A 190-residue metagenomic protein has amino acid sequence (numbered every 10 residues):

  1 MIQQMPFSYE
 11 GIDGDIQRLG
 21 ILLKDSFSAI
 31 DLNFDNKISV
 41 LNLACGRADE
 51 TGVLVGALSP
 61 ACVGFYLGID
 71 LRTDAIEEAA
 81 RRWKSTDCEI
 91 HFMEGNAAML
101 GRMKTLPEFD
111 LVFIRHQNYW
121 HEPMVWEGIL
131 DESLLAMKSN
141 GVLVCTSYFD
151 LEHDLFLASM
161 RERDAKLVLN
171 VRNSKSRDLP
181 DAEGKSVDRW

Functional and structural regions predicted by a protein language model:
M1-L32: Class I SAM-dependent methyltransferase Rossmann-like catalytic core, especially the SAM/SAH-binding loop
R47-A61: Conserved SAM-binding loop of SAM-dependent methyltransferases across substrates and taxa, primarily the Class I
R72: Conserved SAM/SAH-binding beta-strand->alpha-helix loop
A79-A80: Conserved SAM-binding loop
R102-V112: A short acidic, Gly/Pro-enriched loop at the edge of an enzyme's catalytic core that lines a small-molecule cofactor
D110-M124: A short SAM/SAH-binding and catalytic strip from SAM-dependent methyltransferases
W126-S139: A short glycine-rich, Lys/Arg-flanked "PGG" loop and its adjoining helix->strand segment in the class I
N140-S147: Conserved beta-strand signature within the Rossmann-like core of class I S-adenosyl-L-methionine
